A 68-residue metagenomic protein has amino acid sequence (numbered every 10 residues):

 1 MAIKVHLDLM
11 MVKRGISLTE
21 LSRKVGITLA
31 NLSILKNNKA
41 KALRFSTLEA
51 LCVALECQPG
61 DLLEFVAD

Functional and structural regions predicted by a protein language model:
M1-I16: A short, Lys/Arg-rich alpha-helix, primarily the initiator
D8, T19, E49: Residues within the helices of the helix-turn-helix
M11, S22, C52: The alpha-helix within a helix-turn-helix
V12, G26, N37, A67: Residue-level detection of the helix-turn-helix DNA-binding "recognition helix"
I16-I34: Short alpha-helical DNA-recognition segment
N31-I34, T47, D61: Residue-level recognition of specific faces of alpha-helices
K39-A50: Short, basic-rich loop-to-helix N-cap that marks the start of a DNA-contacting helix
E56-D68: Short C-terminal boundary/hinge segments that cap the last helix of small helical domains
